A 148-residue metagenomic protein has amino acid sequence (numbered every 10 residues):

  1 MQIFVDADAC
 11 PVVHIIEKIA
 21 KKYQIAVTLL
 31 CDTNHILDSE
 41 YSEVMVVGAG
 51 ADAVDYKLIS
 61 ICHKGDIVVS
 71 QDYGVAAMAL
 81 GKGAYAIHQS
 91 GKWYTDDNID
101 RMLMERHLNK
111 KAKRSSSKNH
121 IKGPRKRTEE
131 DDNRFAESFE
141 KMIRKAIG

Functional and structural regions predicted by a protein language model:
Q2-G148: Nuclease catalytic cores that cleave nucleic-acid phosphodiester bonds, predominantly acidic two-metal-ion
